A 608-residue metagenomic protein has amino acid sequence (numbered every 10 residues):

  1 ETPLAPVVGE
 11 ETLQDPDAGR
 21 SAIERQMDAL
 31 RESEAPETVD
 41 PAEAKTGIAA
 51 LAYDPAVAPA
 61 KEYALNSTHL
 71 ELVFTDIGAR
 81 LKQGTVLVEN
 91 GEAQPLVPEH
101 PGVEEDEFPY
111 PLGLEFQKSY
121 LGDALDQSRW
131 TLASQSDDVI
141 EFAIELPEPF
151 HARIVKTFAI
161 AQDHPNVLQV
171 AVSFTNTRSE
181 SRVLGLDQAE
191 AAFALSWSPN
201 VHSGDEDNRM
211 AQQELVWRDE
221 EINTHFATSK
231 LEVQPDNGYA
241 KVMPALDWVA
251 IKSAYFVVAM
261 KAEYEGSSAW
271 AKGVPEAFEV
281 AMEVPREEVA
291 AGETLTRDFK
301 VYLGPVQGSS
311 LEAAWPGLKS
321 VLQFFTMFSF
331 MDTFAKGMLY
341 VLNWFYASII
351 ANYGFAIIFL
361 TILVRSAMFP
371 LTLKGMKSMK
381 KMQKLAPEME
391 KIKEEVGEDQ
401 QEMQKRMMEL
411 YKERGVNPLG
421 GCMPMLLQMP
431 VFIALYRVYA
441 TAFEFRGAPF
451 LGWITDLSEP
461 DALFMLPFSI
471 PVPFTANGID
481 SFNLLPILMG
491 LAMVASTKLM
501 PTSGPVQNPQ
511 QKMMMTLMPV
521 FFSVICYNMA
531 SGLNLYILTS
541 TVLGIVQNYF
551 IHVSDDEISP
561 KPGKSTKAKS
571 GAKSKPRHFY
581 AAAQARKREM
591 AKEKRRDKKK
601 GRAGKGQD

Functional and structural regions predicted by a protein language model:
E1-I362, S366, P560-D608: Membrane-protein biogenesis/insertion across secretory and organellar systems
E1-K45, N208, L373-G420, P467-A476 (+2 more regions): Terminal, Lys/Arg-rich, intrinsically disordered segments and adjacent short helical elements of membrane-protein
F330-I349, L385, M407, W453-I454 (+2 more regions): Hydrophobic alpha-helical segments of integral membrane proteins, encompassing both true transmembrane helices
I349-A356, L360, D480-L485, Q511-M514: Membrane-interface starts of transmembrane alpha-helices
A356, F369, L373, N417-R437: Hydrophobic alpha-helical transmembrane segments in multi-pass membrane proteins
I358, L426, P430-I433, F521 (+2 more regions): Residue-level signal for the membrane-embedded core of alpha-helical transmembrane segments, especially mid-helix
T361, R365, M425, S540-T541: Residue-level recognition of pore/gate-forming positions within transmembrane alpha-helices of multi-pass
A434-V494: Conserved catalytic motifs of ABC-family nucleotide-binding domains
